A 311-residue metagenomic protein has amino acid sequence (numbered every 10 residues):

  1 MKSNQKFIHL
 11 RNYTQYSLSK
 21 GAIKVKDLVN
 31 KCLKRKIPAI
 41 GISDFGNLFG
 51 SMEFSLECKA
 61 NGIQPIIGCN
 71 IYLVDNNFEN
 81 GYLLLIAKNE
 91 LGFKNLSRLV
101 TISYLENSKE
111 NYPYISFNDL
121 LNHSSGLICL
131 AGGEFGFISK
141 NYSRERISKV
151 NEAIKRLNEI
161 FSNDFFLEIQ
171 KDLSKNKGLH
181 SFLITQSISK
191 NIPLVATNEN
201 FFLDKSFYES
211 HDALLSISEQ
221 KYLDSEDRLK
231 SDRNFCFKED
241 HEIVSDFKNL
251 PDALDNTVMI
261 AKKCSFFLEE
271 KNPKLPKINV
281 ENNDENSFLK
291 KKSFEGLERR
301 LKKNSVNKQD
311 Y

Functional and structural regions predicted by a protein language model:
M1-Y311: Phosphodiester-processing cores and adjacent nucleic acid-binding clamps
